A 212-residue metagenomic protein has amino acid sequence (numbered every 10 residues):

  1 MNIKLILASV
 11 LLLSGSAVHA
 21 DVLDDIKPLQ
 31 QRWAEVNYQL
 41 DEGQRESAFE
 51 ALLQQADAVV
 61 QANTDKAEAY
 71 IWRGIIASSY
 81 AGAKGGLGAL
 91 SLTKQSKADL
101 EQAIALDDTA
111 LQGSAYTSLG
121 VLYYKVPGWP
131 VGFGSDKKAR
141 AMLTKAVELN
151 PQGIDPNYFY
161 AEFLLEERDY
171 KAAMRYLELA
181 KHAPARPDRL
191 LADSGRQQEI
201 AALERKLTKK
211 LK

Functional and structural regions predicted by a protein language model:
L12, V18-Q55: N-terminal leader/linker segments that initiate helical-solenoid repeat arrays
P28, E166-E167, R175-E178, H182-K212: Terminal, low-structured helical/coil segments at or just beyond the last alpha-helical repeat
E42-D57, A89-A98, G132-R140, L177-E178: Helix-turn-helix repeat elements of alpha-solenoid scaffolds
T64, D108-A110, P151: Short coil turns that delineate tetratricopeptide repeat
A69, G113-A115, P156, L190: TPR alpha-solenoid repeat register
